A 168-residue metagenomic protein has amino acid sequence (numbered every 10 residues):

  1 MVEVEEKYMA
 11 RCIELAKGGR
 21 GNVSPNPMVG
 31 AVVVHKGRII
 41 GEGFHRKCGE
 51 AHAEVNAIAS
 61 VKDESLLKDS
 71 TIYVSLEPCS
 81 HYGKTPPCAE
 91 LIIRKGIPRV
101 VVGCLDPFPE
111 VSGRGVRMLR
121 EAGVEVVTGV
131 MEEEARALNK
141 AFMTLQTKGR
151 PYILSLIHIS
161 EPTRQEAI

Functional and structural regions predicted by a protein language model:
M1-K7, K148-G149: Extreme N-terminus of proteins, especially the signal/transit-peptide cleavage junction and the first residues
E5-S24: Short, basic/aromatic recognition patches
S24-V29, K68-S70: Acidic, glycine-enriched active-site microenvironments
V29-H35, I157: Short beta-strand scaffold segments in enzyme catalytic cores
V33-E134: Zn2+-dependent cytidine deaminase-like catalytic core
N139-Y152: Flexible, polar/acidic helix-loop-strand segments at domain edges
I157-E161, Q165-I168: Single conserved hydrophobic/aromatic residue that forms the stacking wall/gate of nucleotide- or nucleobase-binding
